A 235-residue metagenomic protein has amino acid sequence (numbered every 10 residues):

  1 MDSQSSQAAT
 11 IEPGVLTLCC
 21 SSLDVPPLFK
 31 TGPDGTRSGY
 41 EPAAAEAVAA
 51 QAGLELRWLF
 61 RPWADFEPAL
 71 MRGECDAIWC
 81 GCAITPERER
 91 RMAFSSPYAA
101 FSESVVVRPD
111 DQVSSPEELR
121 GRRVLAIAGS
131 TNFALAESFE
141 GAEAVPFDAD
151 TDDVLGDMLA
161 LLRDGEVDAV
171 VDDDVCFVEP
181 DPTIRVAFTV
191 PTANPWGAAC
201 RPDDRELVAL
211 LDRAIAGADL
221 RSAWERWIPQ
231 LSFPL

Functional and structural regions predicted by a protein language model:
M1-A8, R57, R61, T131-T151 (+3 more regions): Ligand-binding clefts/hinges and TM-proximal coupling segments of bilobed small-molecule sensing domains
M1-D2, T36-Q51, D110-V113, E117-R123 (+2 more regions): Extended ligand-binding regions for polar small-molecule ligands
D2-G81, R90, N132, D148-T151 (+1 more regions): Extracytoplasmic small-molecule ligand-binding "clamshell" domains of the periplasmic binding protein/Venus flytrap
L16-S21, V106, R123-A126, V170 (+1 more regions): Short, well-ordered beta-strand segments
T17, D76-A77, D164-A169, R185: Short, Asp-centered acidic motifs that coordinate Mg2+ and/or phosphate in catalytic or ligand-binding sites
P42, E46, E55-E118, V175-T192: Acidic, polar ligand-binding/catalytic clefts
V48, L70-M71, L119, M158-R163 (+1 more regions): Hydrophobic residues within well-ordered alpha-helices
P109-P182: Pocket-lining segment of extracytoplasmic ligand-binding domains
